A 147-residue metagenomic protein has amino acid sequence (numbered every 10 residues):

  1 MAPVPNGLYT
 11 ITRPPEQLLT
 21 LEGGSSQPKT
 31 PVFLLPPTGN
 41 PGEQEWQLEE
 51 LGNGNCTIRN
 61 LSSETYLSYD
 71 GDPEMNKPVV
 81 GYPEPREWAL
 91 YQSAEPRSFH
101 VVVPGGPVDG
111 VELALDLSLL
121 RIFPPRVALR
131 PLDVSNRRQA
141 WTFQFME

Functional and structural regions predicted by a protein language model:
M1-E147: Lectin-like carbohydrate-binding module/patch detector with strong preference for beta-trefoil
